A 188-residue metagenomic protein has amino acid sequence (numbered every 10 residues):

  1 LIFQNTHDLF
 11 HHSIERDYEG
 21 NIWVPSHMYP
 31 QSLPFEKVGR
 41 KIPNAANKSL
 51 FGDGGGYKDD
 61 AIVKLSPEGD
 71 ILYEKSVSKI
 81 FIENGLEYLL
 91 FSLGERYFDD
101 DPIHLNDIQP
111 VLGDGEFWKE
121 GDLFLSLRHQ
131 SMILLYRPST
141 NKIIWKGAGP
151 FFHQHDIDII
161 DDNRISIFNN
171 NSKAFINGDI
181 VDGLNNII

Functional and structural regions predicted by a protein language model:
L1-I188: Histidine-/acidic-rich catalytic cores in large beta-rich domains
